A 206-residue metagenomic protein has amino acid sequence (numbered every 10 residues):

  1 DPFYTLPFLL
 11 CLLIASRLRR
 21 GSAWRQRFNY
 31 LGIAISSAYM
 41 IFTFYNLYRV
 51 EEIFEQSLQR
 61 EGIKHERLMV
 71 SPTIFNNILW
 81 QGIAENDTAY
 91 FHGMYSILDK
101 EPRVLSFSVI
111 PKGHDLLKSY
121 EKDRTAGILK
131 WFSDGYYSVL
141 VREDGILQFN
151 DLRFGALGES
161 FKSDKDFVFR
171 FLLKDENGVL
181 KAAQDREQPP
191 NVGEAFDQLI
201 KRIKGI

Functional and structural regions predicted by a protein language model:
D1-L31: Cytosolic-side transmembrane helix boundary signature
F8-R17, I53-R60, N77-M94: Juxtamembrane/interfacial segments around transmembrane helices
S22-Y48: Internal/C-terminal transmembrane anchor helices
I33-S37, E61, K118: Generic signal for short, ordered secondary-structure residues within or immediately flanking folded domains
Y39-K64: Hydrophobic alpha-helical transmembrane segments in integral membrane proteins
K64-R67, N77-I206: Extracytosolic and intramembrane catalytic regions of membrane-associated proteins in envelope/secretory systems
T73-F75: C-terminal membrane-associated helical module and adjoining short loops/tails
